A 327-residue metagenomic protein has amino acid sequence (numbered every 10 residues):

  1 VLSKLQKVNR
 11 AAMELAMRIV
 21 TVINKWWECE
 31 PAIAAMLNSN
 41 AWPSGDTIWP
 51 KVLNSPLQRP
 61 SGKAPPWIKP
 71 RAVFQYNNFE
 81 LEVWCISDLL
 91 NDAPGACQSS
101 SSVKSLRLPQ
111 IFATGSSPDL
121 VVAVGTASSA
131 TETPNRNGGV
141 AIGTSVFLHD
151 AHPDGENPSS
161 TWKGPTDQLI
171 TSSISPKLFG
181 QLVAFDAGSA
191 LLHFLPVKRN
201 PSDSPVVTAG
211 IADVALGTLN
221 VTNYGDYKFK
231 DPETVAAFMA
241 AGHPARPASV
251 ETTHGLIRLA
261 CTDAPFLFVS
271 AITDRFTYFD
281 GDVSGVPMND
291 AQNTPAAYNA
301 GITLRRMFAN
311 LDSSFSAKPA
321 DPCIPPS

Functional and structural regions predicted by a protein language model:
V1-S327: Accessory terminal and edge-of-domain segments that mediate assembly/interaction and cofactor placement around
